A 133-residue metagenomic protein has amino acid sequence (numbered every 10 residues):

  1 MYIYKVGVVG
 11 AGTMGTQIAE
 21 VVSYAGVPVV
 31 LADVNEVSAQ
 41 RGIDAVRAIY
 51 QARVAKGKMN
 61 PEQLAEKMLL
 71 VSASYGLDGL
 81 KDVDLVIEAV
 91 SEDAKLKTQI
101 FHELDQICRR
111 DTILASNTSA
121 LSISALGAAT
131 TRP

Functional and structural regions predicted by a protein language model:
M1-I49, S72: NAD(P)+-binding Rossmann beta1-loop-alpha1 motif at the extreme N-terminus of oxidoreductases
Y2-K5, M68, V83, D111: Phosphate-coordination loops involved in phosphoryl transfer and adenosine-cofactor binding
E20, I43, D84-L85, I123-T130: Short acidic, glycine/serine/threonine-rich loops at helix termini
P28, L85, I113: Short glycine-centered segments of the SAM/dcSAM-binding site in methyltransferase folds
N35-D84, A94-K95, Q99: Conserved N-terminal Rossmann-fold NAD(P) cofactor-binding segment
I87-E88, S116: Redox-cofactor binding/interface segments in oxidoreductases and associated redox assembly factors
D93-P133: Rossmann-fold NAD(P)-binding glycine/threonine-rich loop
